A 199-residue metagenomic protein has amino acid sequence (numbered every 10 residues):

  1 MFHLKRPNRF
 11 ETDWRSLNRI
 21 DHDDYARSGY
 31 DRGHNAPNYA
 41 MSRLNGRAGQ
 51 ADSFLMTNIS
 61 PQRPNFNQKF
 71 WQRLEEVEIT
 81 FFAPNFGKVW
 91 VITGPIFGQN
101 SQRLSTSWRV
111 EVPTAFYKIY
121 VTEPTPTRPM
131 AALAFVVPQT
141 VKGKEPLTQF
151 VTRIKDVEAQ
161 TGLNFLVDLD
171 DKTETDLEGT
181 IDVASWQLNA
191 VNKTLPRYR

Functional and structural regions predicted by a protein language model:
M1-I20: Glycine/proline-rich, flexible active-site/cofactor-binding loop segments that harbor closely spaced acidic
W14-R199: Domain-level detector of nuclease and nuclease-like folds in predominantly extracellular/periplasmic contexts
